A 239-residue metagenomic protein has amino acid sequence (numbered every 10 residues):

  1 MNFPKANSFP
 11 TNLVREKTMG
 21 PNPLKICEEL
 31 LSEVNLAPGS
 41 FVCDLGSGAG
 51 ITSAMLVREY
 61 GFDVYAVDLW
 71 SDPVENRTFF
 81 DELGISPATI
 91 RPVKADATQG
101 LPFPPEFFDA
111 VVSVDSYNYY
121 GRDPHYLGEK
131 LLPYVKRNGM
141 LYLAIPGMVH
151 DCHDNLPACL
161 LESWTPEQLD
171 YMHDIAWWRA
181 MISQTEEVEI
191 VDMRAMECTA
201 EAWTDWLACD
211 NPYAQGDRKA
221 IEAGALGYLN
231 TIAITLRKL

Functional and structural regions predicted by a protein language model:
P21-P38: Conserved alpha-helix/loop element of class I SAM-dependent methyltransferases that forms part of the SAM/SAH-binding
C43, A49-Q99: Class I SAM-dependent methyltransferase SAM/SAH-binding core
L101-V111: A short acidic, Gly/Pro-enriched loop at the edge of an enzyme's catalytic core that lines a small-molecule cofactor
A110-D123: A short SAM/SAH-binding and catalytic strip from SAM-dependent methyltransferases
H125-M140: A short glycine-rich, Lys/Arg-flanked "PGG" loop and its adjoining helix->strand segment in the class I
P146-Q168: Short, glycine-/aromatic-enriched active-site segment of Class I SAM-dependent methyltransferases
D170-E186: Short alpha-helix
D192-L239: Conserved Class I S-adenosyl-L-methionine
